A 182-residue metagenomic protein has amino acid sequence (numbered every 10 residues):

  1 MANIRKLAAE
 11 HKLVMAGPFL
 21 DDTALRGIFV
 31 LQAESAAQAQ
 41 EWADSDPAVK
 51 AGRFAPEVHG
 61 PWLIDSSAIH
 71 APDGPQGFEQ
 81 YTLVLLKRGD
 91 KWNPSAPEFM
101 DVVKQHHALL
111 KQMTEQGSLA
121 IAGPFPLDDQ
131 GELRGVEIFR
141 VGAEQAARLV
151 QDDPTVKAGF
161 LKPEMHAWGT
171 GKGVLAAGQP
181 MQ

Functional and structural regions predicted by a protein language model:
M1-Q182: Conserved, structured core segments of small domains
